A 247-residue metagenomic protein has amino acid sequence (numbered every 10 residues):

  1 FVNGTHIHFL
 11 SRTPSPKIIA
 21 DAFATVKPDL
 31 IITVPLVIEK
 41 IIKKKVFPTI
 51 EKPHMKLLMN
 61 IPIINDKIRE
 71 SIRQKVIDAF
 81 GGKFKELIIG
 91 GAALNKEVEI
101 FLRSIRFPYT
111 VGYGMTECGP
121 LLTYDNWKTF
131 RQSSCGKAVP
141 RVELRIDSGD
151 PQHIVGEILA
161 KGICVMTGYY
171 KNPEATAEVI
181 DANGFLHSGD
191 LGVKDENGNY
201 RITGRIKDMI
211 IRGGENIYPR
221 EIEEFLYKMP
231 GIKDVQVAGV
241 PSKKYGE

Functional and structural regions predicted by a protein language model:
T5-V26, I217-I222: ATP-dependent adenylate-forming carboxylate-activation enzymes
L10, I89-G90, I146-S148, V155 (+6 more regions): Thr-Gly-centered strand-to-loop micro-motif
R12, P35, Y113: Short secondary-structure boundary segments
D29-I32, I42-R131, E143: Gly/Ser/Thr-rich phosphate-binding loop
K67-R69, R73, V165-G189, I206-K207 (+2 more regions): Conserved ANL (AMP-binding/adenylate-forming) active-site segment centered on the GW(Y/F)…HTG consensus within
G91, G114, G136, D190 (+1 more regions): Active-site glycine-centered loops adjacent to acidic/histidine catalytic or metal-binding residues that shape
F107, K137-P140, D150-V179, E215-I217: Conserved ATP/PPi-binding loop(s) of AMP-dependent carboxylate-activating enzymes
G162, T167-G168, L191-E247: AMP-binding/adenylate-forming catalytic core of the ANL superfamily
